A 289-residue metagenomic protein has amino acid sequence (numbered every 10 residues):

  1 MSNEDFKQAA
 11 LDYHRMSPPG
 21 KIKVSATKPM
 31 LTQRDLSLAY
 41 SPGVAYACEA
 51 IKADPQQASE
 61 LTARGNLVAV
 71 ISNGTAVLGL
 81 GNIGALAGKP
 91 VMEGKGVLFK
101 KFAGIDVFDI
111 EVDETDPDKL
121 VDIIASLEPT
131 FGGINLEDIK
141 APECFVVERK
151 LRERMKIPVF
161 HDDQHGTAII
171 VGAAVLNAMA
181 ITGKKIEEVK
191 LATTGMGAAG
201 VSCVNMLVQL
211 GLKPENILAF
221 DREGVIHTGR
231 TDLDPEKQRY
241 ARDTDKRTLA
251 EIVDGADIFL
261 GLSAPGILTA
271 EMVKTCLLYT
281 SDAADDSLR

Functional and structural regions predicted by a protein language model:
M1-V159: N-terminal ligand-binding/catalytic initiation module
L86-P90, I169-V253: Glycine-rich phosphate/diphosphate-binding loop of Rossmann-like nucleotide-binding domains
E128, I186, I252-V253, V273-C276: A short, aliphatic-rich alpha-helical micro-motif
V147, G266-L277: Rossmann-fold NAD(P) dinucleotide-binding segment
A256: An anion/phosphate-binding loop that grips the pyrophosphate of nucleotide cofactors and donors
G261-L262, A283: Short, well-ordered coil/turn residues at beta-beta hairpins and beta-strand->alpha-helix junctions within
Y279-D286: Conserved small/polar residues in nucleotide/adenosyl-binding loops
